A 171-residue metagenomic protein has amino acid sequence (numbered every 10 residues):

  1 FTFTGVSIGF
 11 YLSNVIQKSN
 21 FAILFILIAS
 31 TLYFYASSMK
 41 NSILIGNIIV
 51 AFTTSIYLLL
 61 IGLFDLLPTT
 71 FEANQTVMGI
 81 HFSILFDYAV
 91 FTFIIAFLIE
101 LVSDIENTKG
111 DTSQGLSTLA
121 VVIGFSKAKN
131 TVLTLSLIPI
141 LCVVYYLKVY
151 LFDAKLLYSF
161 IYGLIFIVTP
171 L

Functional and structural regions predicted by a protein language model:
F1-L171: Multi-pass alpha-helical membrane architecture of UbiA-family and related isoprenoid/lipid prenyltransferases
